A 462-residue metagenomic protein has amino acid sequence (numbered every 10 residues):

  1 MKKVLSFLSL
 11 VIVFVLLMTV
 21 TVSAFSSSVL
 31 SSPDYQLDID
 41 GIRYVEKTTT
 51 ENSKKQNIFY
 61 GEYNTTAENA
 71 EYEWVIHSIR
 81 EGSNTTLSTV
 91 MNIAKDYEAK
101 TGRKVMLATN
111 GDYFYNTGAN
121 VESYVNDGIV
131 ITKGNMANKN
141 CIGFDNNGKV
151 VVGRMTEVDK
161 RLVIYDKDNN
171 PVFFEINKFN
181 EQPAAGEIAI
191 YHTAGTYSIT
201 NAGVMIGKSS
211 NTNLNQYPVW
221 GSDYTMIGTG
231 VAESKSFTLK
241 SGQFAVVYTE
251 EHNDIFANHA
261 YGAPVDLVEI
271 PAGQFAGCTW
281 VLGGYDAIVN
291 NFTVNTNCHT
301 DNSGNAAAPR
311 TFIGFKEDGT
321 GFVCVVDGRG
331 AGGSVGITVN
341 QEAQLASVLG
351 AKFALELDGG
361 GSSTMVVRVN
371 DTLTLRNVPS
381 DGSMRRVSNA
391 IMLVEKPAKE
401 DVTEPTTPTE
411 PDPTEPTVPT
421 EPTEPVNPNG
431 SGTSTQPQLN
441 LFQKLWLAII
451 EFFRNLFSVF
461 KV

Functional and structural regions predicted by a protein language model:
K3-S23: Sec-dependent N-terminal signal peptides of Gram-positive bacterial secreted proteins and lipoproteins
S23-A24, E400-V462: Intrinsically disordered, low-complexity repeat and linker tracts
A24-V231, K235-K240: Zymogen propeptides
N84, G333-N340, N440-Q443, L447: Soluble non-cytosolic domains of exported or imported proteins
N116-F144, V281, Y285-F353, L357 (+1 more regions): Conserved, well-ordered active-site substructure
F237-D254: Short, structured beta-strand/loop micro-motifs enriched in basic residues and often containing a Trp
H259-D266: Loop/turn positions that initiate beta-strands
I270-L282: Short, Lys/Arg- and Gly-enriched loop/turn segments at beta-strand edges
